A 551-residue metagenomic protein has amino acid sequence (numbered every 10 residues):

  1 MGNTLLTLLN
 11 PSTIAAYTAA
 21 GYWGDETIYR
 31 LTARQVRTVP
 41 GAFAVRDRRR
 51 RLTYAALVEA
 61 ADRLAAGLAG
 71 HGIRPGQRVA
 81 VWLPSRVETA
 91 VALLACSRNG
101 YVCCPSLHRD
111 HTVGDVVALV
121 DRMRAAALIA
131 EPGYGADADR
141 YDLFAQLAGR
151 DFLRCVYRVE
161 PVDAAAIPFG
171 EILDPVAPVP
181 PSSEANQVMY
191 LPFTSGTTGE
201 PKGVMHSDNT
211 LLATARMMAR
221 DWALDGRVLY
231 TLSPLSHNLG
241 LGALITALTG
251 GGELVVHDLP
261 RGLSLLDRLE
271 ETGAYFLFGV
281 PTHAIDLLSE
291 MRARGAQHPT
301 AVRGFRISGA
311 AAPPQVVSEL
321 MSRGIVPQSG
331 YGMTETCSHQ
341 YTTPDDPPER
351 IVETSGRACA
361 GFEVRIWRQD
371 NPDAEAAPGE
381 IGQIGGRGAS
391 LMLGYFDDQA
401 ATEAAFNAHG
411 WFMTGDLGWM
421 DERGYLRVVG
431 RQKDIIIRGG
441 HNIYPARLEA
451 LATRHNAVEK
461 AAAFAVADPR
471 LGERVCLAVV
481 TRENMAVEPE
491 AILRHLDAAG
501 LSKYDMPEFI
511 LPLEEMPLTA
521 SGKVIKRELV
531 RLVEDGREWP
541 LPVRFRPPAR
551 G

Functional and structural regions predicted by a protein language model:
G41, R158, A164, D174-F193 (+2 more regions): Conserved pre-ATP/AMP-binding loop-to-beta segment of ANL
T53-A55, M189-A213: Conserved AMP-binding A3 loop
V58-R63, V204-D225, L232, A284-I285: Conserved structural elements of the adenylate-forming
H71, N99-E171, E483-M485: Structural core segment of the AMP-binding/adenylate-forming
G100, L212-V228, S236-F276, E290-R292: Conserved AMP-binding/adenylation subdomain of ANL enzymes
G114-D121, L128-A130, L277, G388 (+4 more regions): AMP-binding/adenylate-forming catalytic core of the ANL superfamily
T249, E271-G279, S289-R350, E363 (+1 more regions): Gly/Ser/Thr-rich phosphate-binding loop
L501-K523, V543-R550: AMP-binding/adenylate-forming catalytic domain of the ANL superfamily
